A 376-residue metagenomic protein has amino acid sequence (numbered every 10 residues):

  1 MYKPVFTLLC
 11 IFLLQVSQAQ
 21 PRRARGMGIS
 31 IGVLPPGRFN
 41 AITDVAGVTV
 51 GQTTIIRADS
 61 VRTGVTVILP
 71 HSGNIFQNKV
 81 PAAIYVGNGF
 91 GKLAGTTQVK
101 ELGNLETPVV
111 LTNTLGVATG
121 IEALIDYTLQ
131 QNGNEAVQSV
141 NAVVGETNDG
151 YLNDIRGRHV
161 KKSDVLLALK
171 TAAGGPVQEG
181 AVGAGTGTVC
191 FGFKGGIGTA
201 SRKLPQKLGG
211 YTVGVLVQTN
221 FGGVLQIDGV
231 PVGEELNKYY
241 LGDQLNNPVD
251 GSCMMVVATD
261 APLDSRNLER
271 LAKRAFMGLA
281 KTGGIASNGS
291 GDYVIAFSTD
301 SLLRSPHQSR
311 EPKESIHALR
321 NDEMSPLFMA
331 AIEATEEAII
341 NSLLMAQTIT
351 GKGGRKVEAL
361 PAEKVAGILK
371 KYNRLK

Functional and structural regions predicted by a protein language model:
M1-P21: Bacterial Sec-dependent N-terminal signal peptides
Q20-K376: Alpha/propeptide regions of enzymes that mature by internal proteolysis
